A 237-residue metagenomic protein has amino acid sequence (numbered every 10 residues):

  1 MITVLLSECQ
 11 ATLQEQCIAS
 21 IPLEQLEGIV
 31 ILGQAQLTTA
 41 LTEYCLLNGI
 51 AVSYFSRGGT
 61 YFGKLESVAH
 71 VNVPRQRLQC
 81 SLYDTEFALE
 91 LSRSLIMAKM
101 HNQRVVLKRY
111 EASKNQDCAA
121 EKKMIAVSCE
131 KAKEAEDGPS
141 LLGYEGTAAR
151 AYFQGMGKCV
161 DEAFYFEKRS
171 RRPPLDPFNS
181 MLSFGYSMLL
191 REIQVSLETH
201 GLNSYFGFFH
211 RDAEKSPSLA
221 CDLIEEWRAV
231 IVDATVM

Functional and structural regions predicted by a protein language model:
M1-L32: A positional/architectural concept
M1-L5, S20, N72-M237: Active-site helix-to-loop segments that bind/position phosphate- or nucleotide-bearing substrates and donors across
E8-Q10, L32, Y44, D161 (+1 more regions): A short linear-motif detector with a strong N-terminal bias
T12-Q16, S56-R57, S183, S196-L197: A broad, low-specificity signal for short, low-complexity segments enriched in glycine/proline and polar/charged
Q14-I21, Q34-L37, C45, K133-E134: Short, exposed beta-strand "edge-strand" segments with a Pro/Gly-rich flavor and a Y/T-containing core
G28, L32-V105: A surface-exposed, charged beta-strand/loop segment in the N-terminal or early-internal portion of soluble proteins
